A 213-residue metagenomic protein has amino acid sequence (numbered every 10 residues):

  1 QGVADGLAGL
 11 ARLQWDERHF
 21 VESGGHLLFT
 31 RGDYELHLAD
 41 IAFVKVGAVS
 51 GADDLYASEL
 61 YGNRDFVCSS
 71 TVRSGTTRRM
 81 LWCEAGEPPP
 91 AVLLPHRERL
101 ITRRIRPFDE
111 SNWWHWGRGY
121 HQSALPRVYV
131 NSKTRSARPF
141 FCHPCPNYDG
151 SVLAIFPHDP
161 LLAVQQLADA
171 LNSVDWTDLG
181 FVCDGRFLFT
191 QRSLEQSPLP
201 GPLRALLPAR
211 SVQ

Functional and structural regions predicted by a protein language model:
Q1-Y129, R135, Q165-Q213: C-terminal substrate-recognition regions of SAM-dependent nucleic acid methyltransferases
S132-L167: A short beta-sheet element
